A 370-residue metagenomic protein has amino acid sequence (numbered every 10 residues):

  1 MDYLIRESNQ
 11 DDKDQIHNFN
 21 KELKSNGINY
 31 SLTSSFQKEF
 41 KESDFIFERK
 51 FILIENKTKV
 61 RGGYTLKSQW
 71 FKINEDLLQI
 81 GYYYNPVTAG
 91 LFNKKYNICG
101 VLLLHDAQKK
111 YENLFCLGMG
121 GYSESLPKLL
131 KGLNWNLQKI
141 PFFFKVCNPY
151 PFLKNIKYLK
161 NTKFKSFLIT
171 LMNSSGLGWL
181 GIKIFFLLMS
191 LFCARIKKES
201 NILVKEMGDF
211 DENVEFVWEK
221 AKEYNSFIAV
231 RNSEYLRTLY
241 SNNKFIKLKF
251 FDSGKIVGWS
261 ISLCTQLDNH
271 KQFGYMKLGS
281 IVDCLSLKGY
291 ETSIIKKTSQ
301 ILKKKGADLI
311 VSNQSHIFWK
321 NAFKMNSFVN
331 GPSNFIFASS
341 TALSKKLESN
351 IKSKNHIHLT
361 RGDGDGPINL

Functional and structural regions predicted by a protein language model:
Y3-P86, G120, I202-C284: A conserved beta-strand-loop-helix scaffold within acyl/acetyltransferase catalytic domains
D12, G90, F144, D211 (+1 more regions): Residue-level detector of flexible, active-site-proximal loop/helix-junction positions within diverse enzyme catalytic
N20-K24, H105-Y111, L130, A221 (+4 more regions): Hydrophobic, Leu/Ile/Phe/Ala-enriched alpha-helical segments that form helix-helix packing faces
Y64, Y84-V87, G100-Q108, P127-K131 (+1 more regions): Short, well-ordered alpha-helical packing segments
S68, L114-S190, L239, I246 (+2 more regions): Active-site/acyl-donor-binding loops of N-acyltransferases
Y84-Y96, I281-Y290: A short, internal acetyl-CoA/4′-phosphopantetheine-binding micro-motif in the GNAT/acyltransferase core
N93-K109, G289-I301: Conserved acetyl-CoA-binding loop-helix of GNAT-fold acetyltransferases
I169-Y224: Charge-rich interaction segments
